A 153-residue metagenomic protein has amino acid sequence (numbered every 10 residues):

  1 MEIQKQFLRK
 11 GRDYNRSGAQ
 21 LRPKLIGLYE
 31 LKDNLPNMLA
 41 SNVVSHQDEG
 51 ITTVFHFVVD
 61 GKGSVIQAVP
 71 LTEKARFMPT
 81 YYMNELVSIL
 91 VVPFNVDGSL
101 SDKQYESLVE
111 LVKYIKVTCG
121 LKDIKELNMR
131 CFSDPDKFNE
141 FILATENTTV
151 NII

Functional and structural regions predicted by a protein language model:
M1-K10, Y14-L21, N95-I153: Basic/polar, cationic surfaces and motifs that engage anionic cell-wall and phosphate/carboxylate ligands
M1-Y82: N-terminal catalytic cores of peptidoglycan-degrading enzymes
K32, Y81-D97: Cell-envelope and extracellular/periplasmic
